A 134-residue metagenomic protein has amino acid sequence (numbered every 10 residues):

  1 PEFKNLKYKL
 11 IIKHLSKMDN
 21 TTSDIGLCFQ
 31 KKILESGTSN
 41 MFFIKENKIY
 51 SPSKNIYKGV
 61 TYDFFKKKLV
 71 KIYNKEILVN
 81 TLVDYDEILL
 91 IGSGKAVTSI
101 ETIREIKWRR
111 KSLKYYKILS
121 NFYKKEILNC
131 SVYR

Functional and structural regions predicted by a protein language model:
P1-R134: Helix-start/capping segments and mature chain N-termini
